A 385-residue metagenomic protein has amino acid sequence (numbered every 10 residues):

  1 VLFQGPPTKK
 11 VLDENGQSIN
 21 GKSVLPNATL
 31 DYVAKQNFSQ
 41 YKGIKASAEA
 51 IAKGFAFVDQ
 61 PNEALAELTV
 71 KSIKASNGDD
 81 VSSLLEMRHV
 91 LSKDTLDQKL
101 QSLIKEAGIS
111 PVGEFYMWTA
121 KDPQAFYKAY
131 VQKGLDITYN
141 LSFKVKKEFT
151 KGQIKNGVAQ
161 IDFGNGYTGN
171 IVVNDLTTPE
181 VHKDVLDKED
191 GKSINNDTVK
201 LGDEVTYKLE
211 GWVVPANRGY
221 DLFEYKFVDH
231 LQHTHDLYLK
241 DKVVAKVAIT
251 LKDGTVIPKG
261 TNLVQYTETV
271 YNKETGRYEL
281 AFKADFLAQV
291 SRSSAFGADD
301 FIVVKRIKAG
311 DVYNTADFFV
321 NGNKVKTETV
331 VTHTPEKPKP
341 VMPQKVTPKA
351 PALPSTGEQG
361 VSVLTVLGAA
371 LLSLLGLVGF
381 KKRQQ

Functional and structural regions predicted by a protein language model:
V1, E14-G16, M87-H89, K93-D97 (+5 more regions): Acidic Ser/Thr-enriched surface turn/capping motif at secondary-structure junctions
V1-N27, V33-I44, N156-A216, K308-L367 (+2 more regions): Intrinsically disordered, low-complexity repeat and linker tracts
F3-Q4, L12-E14, V33-K35, V58-Q60 (+14 more regions): A structural detector for beta-sheet-dominated domains
A28, E49, K53, L135-I137 (+5 more regions): Residue-level preference for beta-strand/loop junctions
A34, S39-Y41, P111-G157, E210 (+2 more regions): Low-complexity, intrinsically disordered segments enriched in Ser/Thr together with acidic residues
K45-A50, R218: Short consensus segments that form the blades of beta-propeller domains, in both extracellular/periplasmic
E49-A120, L222-A284: A surface/secretory-pathway sequence property marking extracellular, secreted, or lumenal proteins enriched
S373-K381: Alpha-helical transmembrane segments
